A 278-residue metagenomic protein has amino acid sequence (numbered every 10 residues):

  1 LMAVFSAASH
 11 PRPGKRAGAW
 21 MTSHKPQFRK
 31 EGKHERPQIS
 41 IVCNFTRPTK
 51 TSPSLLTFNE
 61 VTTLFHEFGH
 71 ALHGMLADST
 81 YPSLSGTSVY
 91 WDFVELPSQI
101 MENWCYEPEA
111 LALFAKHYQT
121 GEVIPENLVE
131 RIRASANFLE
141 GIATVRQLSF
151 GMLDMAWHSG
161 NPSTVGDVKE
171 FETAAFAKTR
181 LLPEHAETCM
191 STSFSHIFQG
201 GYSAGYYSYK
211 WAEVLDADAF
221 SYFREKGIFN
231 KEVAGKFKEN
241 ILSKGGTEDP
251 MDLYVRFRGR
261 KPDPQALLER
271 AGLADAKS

Functional and structural regions predicted by a protein language model:
L1-S278: Cation-handling catalytic/transport regions enriched in His/Asp/Glu
